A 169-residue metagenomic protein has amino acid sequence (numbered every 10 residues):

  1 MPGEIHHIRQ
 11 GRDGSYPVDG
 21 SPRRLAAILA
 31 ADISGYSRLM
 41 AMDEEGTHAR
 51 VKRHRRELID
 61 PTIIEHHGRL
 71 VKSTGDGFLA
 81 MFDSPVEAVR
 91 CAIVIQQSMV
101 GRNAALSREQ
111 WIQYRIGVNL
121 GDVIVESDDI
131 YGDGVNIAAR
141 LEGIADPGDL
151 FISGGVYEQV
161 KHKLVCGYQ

Functional and structural regions predicted by a protein language model:
M1-P17, R23, G148, G154-Q169: Intrinsically disordered, glycine/charged-rich C-terminal tails and inter-domain linkers that flank nucleotidyl cyclase
P2-C91, Q97-S98: Catalytic NTP-binding/metal-coordinating core of nucleotidyl cyclase/transferase enzymes
D60, L79-Q169: Catalytic beta-strand-to-alpha-helix segment of the class III nucleotidyl cyclase homology domain
